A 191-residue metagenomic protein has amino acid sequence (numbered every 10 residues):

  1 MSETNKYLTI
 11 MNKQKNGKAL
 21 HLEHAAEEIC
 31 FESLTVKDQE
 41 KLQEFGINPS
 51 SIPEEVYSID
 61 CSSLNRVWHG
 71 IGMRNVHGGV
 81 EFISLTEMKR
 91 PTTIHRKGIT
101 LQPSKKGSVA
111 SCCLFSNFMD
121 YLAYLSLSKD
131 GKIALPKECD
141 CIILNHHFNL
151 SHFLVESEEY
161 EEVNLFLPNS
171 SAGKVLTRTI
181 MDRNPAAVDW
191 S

Functional and structural regions predicted by a protein language model:
S2, V36-E40, F148-S151, K174: Generic alpha-helical secondary structure signal
E3-K97: Basic, glycine-enriched DNA-binding surface that flanks or lies within the catalytic cores of DNA
L42, Y124, L165: Terminal peptide-recognition signature
S62-E156: Phosphate-handling DNA/RNA-contact segment within nucleic-acid enzymes
D130-S191: TOPRIM fold recognition
